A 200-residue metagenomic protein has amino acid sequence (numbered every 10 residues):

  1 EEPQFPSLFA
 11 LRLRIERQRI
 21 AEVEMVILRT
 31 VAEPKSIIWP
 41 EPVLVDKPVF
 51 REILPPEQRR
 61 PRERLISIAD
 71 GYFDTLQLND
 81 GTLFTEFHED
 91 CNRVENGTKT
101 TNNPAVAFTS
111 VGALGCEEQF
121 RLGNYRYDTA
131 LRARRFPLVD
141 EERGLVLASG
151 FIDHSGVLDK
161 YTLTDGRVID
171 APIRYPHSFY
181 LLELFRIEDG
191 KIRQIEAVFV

Functional and structural regions predicted by a protein language model:
E1-V200: C-terminal and inter-domain tail/linker signature
